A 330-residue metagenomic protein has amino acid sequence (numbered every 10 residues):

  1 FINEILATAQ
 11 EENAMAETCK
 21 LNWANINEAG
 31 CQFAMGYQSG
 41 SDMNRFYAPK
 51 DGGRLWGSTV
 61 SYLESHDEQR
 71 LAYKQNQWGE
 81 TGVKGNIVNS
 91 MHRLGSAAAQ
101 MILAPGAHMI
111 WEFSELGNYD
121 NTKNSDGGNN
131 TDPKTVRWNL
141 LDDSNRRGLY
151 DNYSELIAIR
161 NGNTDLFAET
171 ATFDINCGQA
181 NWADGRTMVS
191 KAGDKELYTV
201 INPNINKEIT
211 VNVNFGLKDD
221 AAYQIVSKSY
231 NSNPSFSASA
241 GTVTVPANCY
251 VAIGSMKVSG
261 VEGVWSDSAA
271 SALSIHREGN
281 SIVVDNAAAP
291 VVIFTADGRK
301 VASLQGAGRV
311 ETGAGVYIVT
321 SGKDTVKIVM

Functional and structural regions predicted by a protein language model:
F1-N121, A171, N176-G193, T199-I205 (+1 more regions): Conserved alpha/beta catalytic core and glycan-binding cleft of carbohydrate-active enzymes
T8-E11, N231-P234, R309: A short acidic, often aromatic-flanked loop/helix-cap motif at beta-alpha or helix-coil junctions that lines enzyme
A14-A16, R54-W56, S61, P246 (+3 more regions): A generic structural signal for short, non-catalytic loop/turn and secondary-structure boundary residues
T59-V60, A222, T242, Y250 (+2 more regions): A residue-level signal for beta-strand positions that form part of recognition/binding surfaces within mature
S65, Q100, E155-A158, A296: Residue-level signal for well-ordered alpha-helical scaffold segments within enzymatic catalytic domains
D67, N204-N206, G216-D220, V284-V291: Short proline/glycine-enriched turn/loop motifs at strand-loop junctions of beta-rich domains
M91, G95, P105-I110, S114-N118 (+3 more regions): Carbohydrate-interacting/catalytic domains
V264-M330: C-terminal outer-membrane/trafficking sorting elements
